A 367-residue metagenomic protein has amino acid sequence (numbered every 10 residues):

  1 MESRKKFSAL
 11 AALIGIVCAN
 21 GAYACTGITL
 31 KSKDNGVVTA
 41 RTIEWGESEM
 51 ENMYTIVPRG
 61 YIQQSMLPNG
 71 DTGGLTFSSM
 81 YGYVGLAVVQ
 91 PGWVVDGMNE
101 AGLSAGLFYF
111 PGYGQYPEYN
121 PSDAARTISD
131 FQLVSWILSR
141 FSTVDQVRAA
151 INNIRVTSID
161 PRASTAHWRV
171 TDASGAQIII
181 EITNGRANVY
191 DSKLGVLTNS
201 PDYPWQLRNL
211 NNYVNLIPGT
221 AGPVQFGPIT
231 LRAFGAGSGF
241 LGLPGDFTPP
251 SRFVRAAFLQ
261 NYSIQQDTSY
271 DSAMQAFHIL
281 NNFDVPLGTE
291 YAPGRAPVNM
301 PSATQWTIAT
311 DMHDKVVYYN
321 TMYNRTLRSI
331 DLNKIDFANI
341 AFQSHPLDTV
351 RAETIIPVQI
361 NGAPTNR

Functional and structural regions predicted by a protein language model:
M1-L10: Bacterial N-terminal signal peptides that target proteins for export
C18-A24: Sec/Tat signal peptide C-region and signal peptidase I cleavage site
A24-V38, G46, N52, A150 (+4 more regions): C-terminus-biased signal that marks the final domain/tail of proteins
T26-S122, R162: A contiguous strand-loop segment
V38-A40, S104-L107, R169, I179 (+2 more regions): Structural recognition of the beta-strand scaffold that forms the well-ordered cores of secreted hydrolase catalytic
S48-E49, Q115-Y116, I178-E181, N188-S192 (+2 more regions): Short helix/loop capping segments that flank catalytic or ligand/cofactor-binding pockets
T55-D71, G114-I154, A341-R351: Compact, glycine/acidic-enriched structural inserts
V144, R148-I182: Aromatic- and glycine-enriched pocket-lining scaffold segments that form the walls of small-molecule binding clefts
